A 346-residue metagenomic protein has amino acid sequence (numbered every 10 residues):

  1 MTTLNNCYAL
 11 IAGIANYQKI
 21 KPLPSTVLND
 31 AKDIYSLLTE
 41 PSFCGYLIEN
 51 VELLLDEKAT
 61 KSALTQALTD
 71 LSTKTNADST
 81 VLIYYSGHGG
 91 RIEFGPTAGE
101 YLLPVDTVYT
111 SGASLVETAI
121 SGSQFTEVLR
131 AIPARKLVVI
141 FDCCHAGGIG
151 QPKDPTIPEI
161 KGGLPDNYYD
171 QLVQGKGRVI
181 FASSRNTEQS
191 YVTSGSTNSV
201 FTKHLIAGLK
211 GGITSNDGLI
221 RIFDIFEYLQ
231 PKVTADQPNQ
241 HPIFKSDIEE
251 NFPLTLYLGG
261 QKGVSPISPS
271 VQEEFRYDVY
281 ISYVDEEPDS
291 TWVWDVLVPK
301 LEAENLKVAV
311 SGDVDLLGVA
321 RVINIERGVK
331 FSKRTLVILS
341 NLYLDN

Functional and structural regions predicted by a protein language model:
M1-R276, I325: Cysteine endopeptidase catalytic domains of the caspase/legumain-like
L10, L336-V337: Conserved hydrophobic packing residues within short motifs/helices of P-loop NTPase cores of ABC-family ATPases
I14-Y17, V284-T291: Catalytic nucleophile-elbow at a beta strand-turn-alpha helix junction centered on a G-D-S/GDSL motif, marking
G45-K58, T110-V116, V293-R327, N341-N346: Conserved BB-loop
R91-E93, D289, D345: Glycine/Thr-rich phosphate-binding loops of Rossmann-like dinucleotide-binding domains
D278-V284: Acidic, metal-ion-coordinating active-site neighborhood of RNase H-like domains and the RT-RNase H "connection"/linker
S332: An anion/phosphate-binding loop that grips the pyrophosphate of nucleotide cofactors and donors
